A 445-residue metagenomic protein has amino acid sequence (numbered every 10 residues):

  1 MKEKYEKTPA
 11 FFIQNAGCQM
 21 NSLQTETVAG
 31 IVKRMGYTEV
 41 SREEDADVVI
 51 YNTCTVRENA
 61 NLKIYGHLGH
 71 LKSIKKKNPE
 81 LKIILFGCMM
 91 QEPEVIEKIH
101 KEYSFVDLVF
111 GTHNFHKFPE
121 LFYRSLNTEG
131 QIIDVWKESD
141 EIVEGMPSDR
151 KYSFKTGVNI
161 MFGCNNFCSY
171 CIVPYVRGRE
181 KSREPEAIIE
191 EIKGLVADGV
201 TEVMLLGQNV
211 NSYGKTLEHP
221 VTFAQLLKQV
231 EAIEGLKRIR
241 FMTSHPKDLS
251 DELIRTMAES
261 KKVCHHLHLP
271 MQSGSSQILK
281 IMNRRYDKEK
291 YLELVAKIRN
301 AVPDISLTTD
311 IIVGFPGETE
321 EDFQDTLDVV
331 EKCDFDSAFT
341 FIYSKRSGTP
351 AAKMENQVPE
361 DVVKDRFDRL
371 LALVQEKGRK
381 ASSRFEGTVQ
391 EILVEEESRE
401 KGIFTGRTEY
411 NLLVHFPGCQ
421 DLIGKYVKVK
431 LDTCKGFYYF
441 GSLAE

Functional and structural regions predicted by a protein language model:
M1-L206, N211-Y213, T222, E252 (+6 more regions): Proteins enriched for Cys/Gly/acidic motifs involved in redox and nucleic-acid/cofactor modification
N15, T243, M271-S273, V394-E396 (+1 more regions): Flexible glycine-/small-residue-rich
T55-V56, R177, T216-P220, K280-Y286 (+1 more regions): Short glycine-enriched, charge-decorated loop/helix-capping segments at active-site entrances that position
K82-L85, E92-E94, A197-E320, E331: Conserved SAM/AdoMet-binding glycine-rich loop
K151-F154, C164-N166, V263, S273 (+5 more regions): Short flexible coil/turn linkers enriched for glycine and charged/polar residues that connect secondary-structure
C168, I188, L205, F241 (+7 more regions): Conserved, mostly hydrophobic/aromatic
T340-N356: Aromatic/acidic polysaccharide-binding cleft in carbohydrate-active enzymes
K353-E445: Terminal RNA-binding accessory module
